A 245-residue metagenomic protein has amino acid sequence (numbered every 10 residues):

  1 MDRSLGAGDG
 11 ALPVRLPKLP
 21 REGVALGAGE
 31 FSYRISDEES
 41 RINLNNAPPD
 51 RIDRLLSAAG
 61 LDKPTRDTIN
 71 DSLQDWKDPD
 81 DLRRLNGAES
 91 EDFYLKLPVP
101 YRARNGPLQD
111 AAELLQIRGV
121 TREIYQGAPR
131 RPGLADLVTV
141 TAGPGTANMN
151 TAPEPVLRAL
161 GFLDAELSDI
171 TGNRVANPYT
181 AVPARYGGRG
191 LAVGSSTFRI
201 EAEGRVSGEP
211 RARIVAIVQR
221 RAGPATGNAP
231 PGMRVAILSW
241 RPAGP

Functional and structural regions predicted by a protein language model:
M1-P245: Compositionally biased linear targeting/interaction segments
